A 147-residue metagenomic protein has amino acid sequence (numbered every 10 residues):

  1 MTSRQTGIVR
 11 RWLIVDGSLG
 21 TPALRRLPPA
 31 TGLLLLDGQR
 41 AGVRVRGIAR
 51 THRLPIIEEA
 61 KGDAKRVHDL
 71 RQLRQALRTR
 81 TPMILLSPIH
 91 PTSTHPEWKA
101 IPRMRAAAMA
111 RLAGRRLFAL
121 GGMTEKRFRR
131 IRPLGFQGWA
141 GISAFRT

Functional and structural regions predicted by a protein language model:
M1-D63: N-terminal positively charged helical leader segments and presequences
T2-G7, W12-L19, K65, L85-P88 (+3 more regions): C-terminal active-site rim and adjoining tail of enzyme catalytic domains
W12-L19, E58-G62, L86-I89, I101-M104 (+1 more regions): Active-site pocket-lining/capping segments in soluble small-molecule metabolic enzymes
L13, D69-Q72, M83-E97, L120-T147: Glycine-rich phosphate-binding active-site loops on the catalytic face of alpha/beta enzymes
G20-A23, L70-A76: Short, charged beta->alpha transition segments
P28-G32, R50, A64, R78-L85 (+2 more regions): Glycine-enriched alpha-helix->loop->beta-strand junction motifs that scaffold or abut catalytic
V45-D69, E97-G122: Alpha-helix-loop-beta-strand connector modules within alpha/beta enzyme cores
